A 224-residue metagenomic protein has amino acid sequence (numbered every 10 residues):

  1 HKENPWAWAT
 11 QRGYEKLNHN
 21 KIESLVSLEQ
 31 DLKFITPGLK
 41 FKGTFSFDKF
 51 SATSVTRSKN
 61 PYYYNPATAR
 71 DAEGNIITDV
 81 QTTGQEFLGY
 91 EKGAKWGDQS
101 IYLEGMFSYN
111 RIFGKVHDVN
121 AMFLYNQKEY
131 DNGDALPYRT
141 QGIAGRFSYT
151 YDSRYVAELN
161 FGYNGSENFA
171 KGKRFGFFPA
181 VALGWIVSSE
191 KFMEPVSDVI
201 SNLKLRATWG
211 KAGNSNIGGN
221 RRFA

Functional and structural regions predicted by a protein language model:
H1-S58, P66-A224: Extracellular/periplasmic, surface-exposed regions of secreted and cell-surface proteins
